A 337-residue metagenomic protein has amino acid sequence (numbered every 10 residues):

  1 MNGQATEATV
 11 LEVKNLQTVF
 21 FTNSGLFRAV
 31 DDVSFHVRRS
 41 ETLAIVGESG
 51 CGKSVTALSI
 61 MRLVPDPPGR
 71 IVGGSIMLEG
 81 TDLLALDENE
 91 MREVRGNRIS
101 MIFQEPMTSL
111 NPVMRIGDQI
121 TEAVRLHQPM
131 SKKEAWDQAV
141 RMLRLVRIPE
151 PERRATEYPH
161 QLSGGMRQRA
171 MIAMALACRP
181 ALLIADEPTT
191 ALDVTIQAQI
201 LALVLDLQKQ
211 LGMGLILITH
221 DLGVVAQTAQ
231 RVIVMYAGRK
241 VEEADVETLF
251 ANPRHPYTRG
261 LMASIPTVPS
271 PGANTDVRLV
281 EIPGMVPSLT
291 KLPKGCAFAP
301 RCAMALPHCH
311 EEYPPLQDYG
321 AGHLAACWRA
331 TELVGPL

Functional and structural regions predicted by a protein language model:
M1-P253, A263, V286, A325 (+1 more regions): ABC transporter nucleotide-binding domains
D245-L337: Charged, flexible cofactor/metal-binding loops and thiol motifs
